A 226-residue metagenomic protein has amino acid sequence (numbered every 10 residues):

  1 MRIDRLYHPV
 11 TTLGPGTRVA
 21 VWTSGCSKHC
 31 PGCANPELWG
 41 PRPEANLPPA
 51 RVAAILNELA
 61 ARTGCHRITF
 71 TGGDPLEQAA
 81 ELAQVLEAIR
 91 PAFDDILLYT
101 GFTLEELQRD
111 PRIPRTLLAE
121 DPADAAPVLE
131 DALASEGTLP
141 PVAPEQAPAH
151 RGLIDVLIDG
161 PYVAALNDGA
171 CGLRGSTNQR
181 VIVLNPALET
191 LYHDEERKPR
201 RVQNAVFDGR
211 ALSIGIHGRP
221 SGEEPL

Functional and structural regions predicted by a protein language model:
M1-I3, T17, N35-T138: Conserved Radical SAM active-site core
M1-W22, N35-P41, R201-N204, R219: N-terminal [4Fe-4S]-dependent radical SAM core
G25-H29: Short pre-active-site segment immediately N-terminal to redox-active cysteine/selenocysteine motifs in thiol-based
T100-G101, G160-Y162: Short secondary-structure boundary segments
A143, A149-H150: Structural alpha-helical scaffold elements that stabilize or flank donor/cofactor-binding regions in carbohydrate
N167-A211: P-loop/Walker A phosphate-binding loop and immediately adjacent motor/lid segment at beta-alpha junctions
R210-L226: Radical SAM enzyme core and accessory elements
